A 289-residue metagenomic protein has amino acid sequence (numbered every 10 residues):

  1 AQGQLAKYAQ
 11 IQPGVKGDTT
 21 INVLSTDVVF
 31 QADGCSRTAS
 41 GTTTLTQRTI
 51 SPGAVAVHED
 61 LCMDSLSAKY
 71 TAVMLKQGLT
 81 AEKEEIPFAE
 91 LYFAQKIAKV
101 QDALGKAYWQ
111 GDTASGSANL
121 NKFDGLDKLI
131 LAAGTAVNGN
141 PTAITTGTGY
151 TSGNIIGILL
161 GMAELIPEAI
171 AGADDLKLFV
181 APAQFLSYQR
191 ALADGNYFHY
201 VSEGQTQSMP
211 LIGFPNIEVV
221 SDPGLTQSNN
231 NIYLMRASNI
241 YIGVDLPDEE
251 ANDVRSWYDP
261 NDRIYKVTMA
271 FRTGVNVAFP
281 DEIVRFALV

Functional and structural regions predicted by a protein language model:
A1-M74: Assembly/oligomerization interface modules of large self-assembling protein complexes
A1-N22, T26-D27, F123-G153, S187-V289: Sequence/fold signature of self-assembling virion shell proteins
K69-Y70, G105, S187-Q189: Short helix/loop capping segments that flank catalytic or ligand/cofactor-binding pockets
A72-E164, L288-V289: Alpha-helical scaffold segments that mediate packing/assembly in large oligomeric complexes
Y108-A114, G172-A181, V201-G204: Short coil/turn segments at secondary-structure boundaries
G149-N196: Ordered core of a single globular domain
